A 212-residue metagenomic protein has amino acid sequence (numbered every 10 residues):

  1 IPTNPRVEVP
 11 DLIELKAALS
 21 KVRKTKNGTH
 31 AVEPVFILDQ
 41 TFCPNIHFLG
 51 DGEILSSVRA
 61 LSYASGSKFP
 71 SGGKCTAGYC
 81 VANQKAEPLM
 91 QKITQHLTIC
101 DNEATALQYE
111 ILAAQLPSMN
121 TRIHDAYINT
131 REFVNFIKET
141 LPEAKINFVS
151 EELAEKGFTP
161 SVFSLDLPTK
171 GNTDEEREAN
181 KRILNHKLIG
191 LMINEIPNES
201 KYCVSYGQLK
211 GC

Functional and structural regions predicted by a protein language model:
I1-K138: Conserved PLP-enzyme active-site core in the AAT-like
N135-C212: Conserved C-terminal alpha-helix-loop-beta "cap" of PLP-dependent enzymes that closes/shapes the active-site mouth
